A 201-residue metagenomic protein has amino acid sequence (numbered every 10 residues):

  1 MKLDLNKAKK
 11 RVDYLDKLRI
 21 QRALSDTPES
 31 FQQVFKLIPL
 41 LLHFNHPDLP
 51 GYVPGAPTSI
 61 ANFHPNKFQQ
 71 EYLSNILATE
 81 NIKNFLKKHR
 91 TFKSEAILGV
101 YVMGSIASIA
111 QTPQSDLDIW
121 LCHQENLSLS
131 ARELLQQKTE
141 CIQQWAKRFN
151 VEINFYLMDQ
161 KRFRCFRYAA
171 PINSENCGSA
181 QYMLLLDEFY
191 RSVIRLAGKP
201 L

Functional and structural regions predicted by a protein language model:
M1-Y101, A107-P113, Q124-L201: Catalytic core of pol beta-like nucleotidyltransferases
D116: Active-site pocket-lining segments that scaffold enzyme catalytic pockets across diverse folds
